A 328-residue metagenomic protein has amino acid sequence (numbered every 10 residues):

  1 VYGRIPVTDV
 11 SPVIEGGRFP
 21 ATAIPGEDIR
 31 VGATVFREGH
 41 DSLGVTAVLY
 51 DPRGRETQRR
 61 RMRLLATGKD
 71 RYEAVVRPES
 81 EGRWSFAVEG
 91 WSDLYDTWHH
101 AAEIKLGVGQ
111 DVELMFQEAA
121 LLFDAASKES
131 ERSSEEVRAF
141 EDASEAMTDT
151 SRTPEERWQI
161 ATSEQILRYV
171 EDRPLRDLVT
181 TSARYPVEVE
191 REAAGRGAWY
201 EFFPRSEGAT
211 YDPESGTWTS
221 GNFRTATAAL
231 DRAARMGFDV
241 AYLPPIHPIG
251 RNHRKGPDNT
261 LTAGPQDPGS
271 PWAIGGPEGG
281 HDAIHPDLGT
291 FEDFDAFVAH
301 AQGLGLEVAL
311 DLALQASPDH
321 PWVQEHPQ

Functional and structural regions predicted by a protein language model:
V1-E38, T97-S130: Non-catalytic, glycine-rich low-complexity segments
E38-R77, A101: Aromatic-rich carbohydrate-binding modules that target alpha-glucans
D51-E56, R63-G68, E79, P174-D177 (+5 more regions): Acidic, mature catalytic/reactive cores of soluble proteins
R63-F116, F123-D177: Extended acidic/polar, glycine-enriched regions that form or flank non-catalytic beta-rich accessory modules
E131-V240: Conserved structural scaffold segments of CAZyme catalytic domains across common CAZy folds
R196-G221, I249-A296, Q324-Q328: Aromatic- and acidic-residue-enriched carbohydrate-binding clefts of CAZyme catalytic domains
L230-H247, A273-P327: Substrate-binding cleft of carbohydrate-active enzyme catalytic domains
